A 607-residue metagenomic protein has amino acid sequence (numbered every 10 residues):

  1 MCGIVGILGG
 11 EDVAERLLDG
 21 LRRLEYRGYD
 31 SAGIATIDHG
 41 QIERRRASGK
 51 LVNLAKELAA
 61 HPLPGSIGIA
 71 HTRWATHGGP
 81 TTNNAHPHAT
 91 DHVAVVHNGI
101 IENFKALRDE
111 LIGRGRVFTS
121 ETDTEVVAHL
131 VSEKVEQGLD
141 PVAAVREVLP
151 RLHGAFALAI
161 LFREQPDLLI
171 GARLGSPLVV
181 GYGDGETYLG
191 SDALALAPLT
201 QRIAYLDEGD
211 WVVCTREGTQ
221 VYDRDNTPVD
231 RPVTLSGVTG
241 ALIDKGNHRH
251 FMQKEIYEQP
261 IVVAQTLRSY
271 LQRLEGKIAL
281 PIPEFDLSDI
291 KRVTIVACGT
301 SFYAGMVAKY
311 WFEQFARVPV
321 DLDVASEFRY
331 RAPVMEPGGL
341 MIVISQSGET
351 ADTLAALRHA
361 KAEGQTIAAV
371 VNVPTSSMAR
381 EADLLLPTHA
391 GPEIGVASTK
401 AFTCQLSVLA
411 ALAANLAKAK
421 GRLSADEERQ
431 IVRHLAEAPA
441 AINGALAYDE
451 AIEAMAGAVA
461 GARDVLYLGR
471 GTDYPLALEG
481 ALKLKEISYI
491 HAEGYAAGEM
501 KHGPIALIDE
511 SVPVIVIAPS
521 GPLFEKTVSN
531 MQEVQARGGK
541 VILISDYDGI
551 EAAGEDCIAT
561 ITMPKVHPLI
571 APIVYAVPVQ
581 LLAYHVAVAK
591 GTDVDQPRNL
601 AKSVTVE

Functional and structural regions predicted by a protein language model:
M1-K245, R249-H250, E258-K291, Y303 (+6 more regions): Conserved short alpha-helical segments that host acidic/polar catalytic motifs at enzyme active sites
S66-N83, S269-F285, A308-I344, T350 (+1 more regions): Glycine-rich oxoanion-binding loops at beta->alpha junctions
P87, I170-G171, I203-A204, W211-V213 (+13 more regions): Replace "in large, NTP-powered and nucleic-acid-processing enzymes" with "in large, NTP-powered factors and other
V179-A204, S326-K361, E499-E533, V566-Q580 (+1 more regions): Glycine-rich, anion-gripping cofactor-binding loops and their flanking helix/strand elements in enzyme active sites
G181, A304-M306, D321-L322, A351-L354 (+9 more regions): Extended hydrophobic-aromatic, low-complexity segments
N226, M252, K540, A553 (+1 more regions): Generic C-terminus detector
Q259-V263, L267-T294, E363, L384-P513 (+1 more regions): Active-site phosphate/pyrophosphate-binding segments
S288-Q430, H434-E437, I517-P522, K526-I561 (+1 more regions): Glycine-rich phosphate-binding loops that contact phosphosugars or nucleotide phosphates
